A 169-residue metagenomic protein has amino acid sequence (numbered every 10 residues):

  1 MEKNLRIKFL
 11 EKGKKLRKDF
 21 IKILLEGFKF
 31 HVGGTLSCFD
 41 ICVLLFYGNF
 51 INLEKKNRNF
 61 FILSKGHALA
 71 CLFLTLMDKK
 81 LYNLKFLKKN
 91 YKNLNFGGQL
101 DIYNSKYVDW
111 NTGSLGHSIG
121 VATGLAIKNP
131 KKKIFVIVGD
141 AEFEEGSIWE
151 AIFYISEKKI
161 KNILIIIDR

Functional and structural regions predicted by a protein language model:
M1-F9: Non-catalytic, mobile gating and regulatory segments of ester bond hydrolases
E2-K3, I23, G27, S105: A short, mixed-charge helix-start or loop-turn motif at secondary-structure junctions
K12-K29, D168: N-terminal capping segment at the start of a domain
F20-I21, T35-K158: Cofactor-binding active-site loop characterized by glycine-rich and histidine/acidic residues
F28, T112, V138-G139, I167-R169: Short glycine-centered, acidic/aromatic-flanked micro-motifs in structured strand/loop junctions that mark active-site
F28-L36: Structural motif
K158-R169: A short, conserved beta-to-alpha structural element at the edge of catalytic cores that scaffolds binding
